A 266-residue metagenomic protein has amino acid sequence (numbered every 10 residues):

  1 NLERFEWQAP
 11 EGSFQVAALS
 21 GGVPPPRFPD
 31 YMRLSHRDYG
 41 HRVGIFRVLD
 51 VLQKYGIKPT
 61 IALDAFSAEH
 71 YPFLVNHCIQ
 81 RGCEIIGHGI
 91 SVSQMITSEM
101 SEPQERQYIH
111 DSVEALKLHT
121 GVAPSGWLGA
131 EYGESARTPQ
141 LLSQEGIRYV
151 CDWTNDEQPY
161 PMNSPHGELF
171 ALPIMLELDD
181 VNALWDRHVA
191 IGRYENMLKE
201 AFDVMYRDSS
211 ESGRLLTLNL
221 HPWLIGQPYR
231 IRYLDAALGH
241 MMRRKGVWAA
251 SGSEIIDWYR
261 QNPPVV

Functional and structural regions predicted by a protein language model:
N1-F170, E195-L218, L224-V266: Catalytic alpha-helical scaffold of carbohydrate-active enzymes acting on polysaccharides/glycoconjugates
P173-V204: A conserved mid-domain beta-alpha-beta active-site/ligand-binding segment of alpha/beta enzyme cores
